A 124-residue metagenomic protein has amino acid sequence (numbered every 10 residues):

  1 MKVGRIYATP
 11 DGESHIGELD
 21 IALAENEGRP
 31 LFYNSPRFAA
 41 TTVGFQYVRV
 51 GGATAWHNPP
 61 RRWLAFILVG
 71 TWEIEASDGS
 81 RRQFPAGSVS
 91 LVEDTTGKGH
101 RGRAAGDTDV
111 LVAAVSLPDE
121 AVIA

Functional and structural regions predicted by a protein language model:
M1-A8: Short acidic, Pro/Gly- and aromatic-enriched capping/linker segments at domain boundaries
P10-W56, V110-E120: A short glycine-rich, His/Asp/Glu-containing loop-to-beta-strand
I21, S77-D94: Short acidic-glycine-tyrosine-enriched beta hairpin
E27, R82, K98-A104: Short, Lys/Arg- and Gly-enriched loop/turn segments at beta-strand edges
G44, T54, P60-W63, S80: Short, conserved secondary-structure segments in the cores of folded domains
G51-T54, E73, V89-S90, T95-R101: Histidine-centered metal-chelating micro-motifs
P60-D78: Glycine- and acidic-residue-biased ligand/ion/polar-headgroup-sensing regions
S90-T95, A105-V122: A short hydrophobic beta-strand segment most commonly corresponding to one strand of the jelly-roll/cupin
